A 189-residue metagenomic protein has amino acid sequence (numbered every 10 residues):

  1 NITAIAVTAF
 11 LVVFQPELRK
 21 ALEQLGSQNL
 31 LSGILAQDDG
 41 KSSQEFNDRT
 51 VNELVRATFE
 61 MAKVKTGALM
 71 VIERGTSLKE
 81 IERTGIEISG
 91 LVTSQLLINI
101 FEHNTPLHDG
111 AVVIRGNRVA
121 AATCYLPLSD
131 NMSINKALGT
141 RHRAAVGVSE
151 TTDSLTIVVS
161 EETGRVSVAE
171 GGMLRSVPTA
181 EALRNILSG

Functional and structural regions predicted by a protein language model:
N1-A4: Membrane-water interface of transmembrane alpha-helices in multipass transporters/channels
A9, F14-G189: Divalent-cation
